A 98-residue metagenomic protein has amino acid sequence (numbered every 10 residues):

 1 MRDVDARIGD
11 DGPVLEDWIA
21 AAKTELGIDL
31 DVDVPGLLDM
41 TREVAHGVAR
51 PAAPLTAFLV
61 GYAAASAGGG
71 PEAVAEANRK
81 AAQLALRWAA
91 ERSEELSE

Functional and structural regions predicted by a protein language model:
R2-I8, D17, A22-L26, D39 (+1 more regions): C-terminal binding/interaction regions
D29, V34-A67: Amphipathic, hydrophobic secondary-structure cores in small proteins
